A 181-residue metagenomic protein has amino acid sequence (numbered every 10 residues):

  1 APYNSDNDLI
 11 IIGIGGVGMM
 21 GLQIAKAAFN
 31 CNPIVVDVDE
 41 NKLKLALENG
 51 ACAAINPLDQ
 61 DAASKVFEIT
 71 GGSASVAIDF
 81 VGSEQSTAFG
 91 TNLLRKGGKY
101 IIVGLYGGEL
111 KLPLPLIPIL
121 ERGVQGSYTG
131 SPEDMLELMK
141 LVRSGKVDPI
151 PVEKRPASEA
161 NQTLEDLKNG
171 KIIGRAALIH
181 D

Functional and structural regions predicted by a protein language model:
A1-Q60, S64-K65: Mid-domain Rossmann-like dinucleotide-binding core that forms the NAD(H)/NADP(H) cofactor-binding site
D6, A51, G72-A74, V147 (+1 more regions): Local beta-strand N-terminus motif with an aromatic residue
D39, Y106, G130: Residues in the short beta-alpha loop(s) of Rossmann-like NAD(P)-binding domains
E40, A88-N92, P132-D181: C-terminal hydrophobic helical "lid"/dimerization subdomain of Rossmann-like NAD(P)H-dependent oxidoreductases
D59, V81-G82, G104-L105: Short glycine-/small-residue-rich Rossmann-like dinucleotide-binding loops
I78: N-terminal Rossmann-like NAD(P) cofactor-binding module of classical short-chain dehydrogenase/reductase
L94-G98: Short glycine-dipeptide loop
K99-I101, L112-P151: Rossmann-fold dehydrogenase core element
